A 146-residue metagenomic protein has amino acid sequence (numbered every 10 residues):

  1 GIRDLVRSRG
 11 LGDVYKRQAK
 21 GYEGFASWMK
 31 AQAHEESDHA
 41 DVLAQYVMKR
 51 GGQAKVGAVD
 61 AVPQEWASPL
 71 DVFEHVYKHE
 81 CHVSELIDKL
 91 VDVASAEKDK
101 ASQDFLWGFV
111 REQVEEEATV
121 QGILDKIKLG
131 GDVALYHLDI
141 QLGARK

Functional and structural regions predicted by a protein language model:
G1-Y15: Single conserved hydrophobic/aromatic residue that forms the stacking wall/gate of nucleotide- or nucleobase-binding
D13-R17, V42-Y46, L86-E97, T119-K126 (+2 more regions): Amphipathic, soluble alpha-helical interaction motifs
R17-A58, V120-I123: Conserved alpha-helical segments that form or flank metal/cofactor-binding pockets of metalloenzymes
Y22, A58-A61, E85-R111, D125-Y136: Acidic interhelical loop/turn segments
A58-K78: Acidic/His metal-coordination segments adjacent to aromatic residues that form catalytic metal sites in metalloenzymes
D132-K146: Acidic/histidine-enriched, glycine/proline-rich intrinsically disordered or flexible terminal extensions
